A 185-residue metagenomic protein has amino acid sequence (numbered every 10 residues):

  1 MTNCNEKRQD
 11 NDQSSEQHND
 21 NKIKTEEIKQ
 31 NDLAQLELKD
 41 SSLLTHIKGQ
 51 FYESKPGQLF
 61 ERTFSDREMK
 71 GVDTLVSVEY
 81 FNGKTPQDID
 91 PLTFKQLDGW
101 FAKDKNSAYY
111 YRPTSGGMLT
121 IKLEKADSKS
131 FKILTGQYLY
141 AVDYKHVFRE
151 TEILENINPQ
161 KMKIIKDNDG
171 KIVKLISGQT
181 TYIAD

Functional and structural regions predicted by a protein language model:
T2, Q9-D185: Non-catalytic tandem-repeat scaffold regions and their flanking low-complexity/translocation tails
